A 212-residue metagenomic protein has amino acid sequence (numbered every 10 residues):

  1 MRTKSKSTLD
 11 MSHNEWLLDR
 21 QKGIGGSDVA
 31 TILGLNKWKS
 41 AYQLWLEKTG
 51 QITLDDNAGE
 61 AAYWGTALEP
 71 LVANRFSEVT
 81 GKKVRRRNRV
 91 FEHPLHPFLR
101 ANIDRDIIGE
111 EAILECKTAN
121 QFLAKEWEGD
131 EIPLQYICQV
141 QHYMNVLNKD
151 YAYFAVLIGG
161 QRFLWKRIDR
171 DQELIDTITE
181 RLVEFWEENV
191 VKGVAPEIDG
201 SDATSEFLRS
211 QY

Functional and structural regions predicted by a protein language model:
M1-A67: Charged, glycine-rich intrinsically disordered N-terminal tails and low-complexity linkers that flank
T3-S7, D28-A41, D104-D106, C138-Y151 (+1 more regions): Phosphate-binding glycine-rich loops and adjacent basic patches that engage nucleotide phosphates, nucleic-acid
A62, E78-V190: Nucleic-acid nuclease catalytic cores
A73-R75: Gly/Pro/Ser/Thr-rich low-complexity, intrinsically disordered segments predominantly at protein N-termini
T179, V183-Y212: Helix-loop elements that line ligand-binding/catalytic pockets
